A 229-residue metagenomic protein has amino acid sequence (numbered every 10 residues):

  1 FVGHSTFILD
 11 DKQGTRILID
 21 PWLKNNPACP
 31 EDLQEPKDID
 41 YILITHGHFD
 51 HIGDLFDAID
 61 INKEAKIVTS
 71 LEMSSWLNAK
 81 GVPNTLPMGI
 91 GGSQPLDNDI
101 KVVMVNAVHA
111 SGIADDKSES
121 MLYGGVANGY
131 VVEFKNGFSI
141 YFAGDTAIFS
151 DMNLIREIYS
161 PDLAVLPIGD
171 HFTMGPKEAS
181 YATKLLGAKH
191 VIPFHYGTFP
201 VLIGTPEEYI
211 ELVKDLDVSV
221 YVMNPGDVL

Functional and structural regions predicted by a protein language model:
F1-I17, L23-N26, K101, V108 (+2 more regions): Zn-dependent metallo-beta-lactamase
I8-G47, G53-I61, A110-L122, T146-I158: Pre-active-site segment of Zn-dependent metallo-hydrolases
D10-I17, S93-V102, E133-I140: Beta-strand-turn-beta hairpins that frame and shape the catalytic cleft of phosphate-ester-processing enzymes
L18-D20, I39-G47, K66-L71, I140-T146 (+3 more regions): Active-site neighborhood of phospho(di)ester-bond hydrolases with catalytic His/Asp-centered motifs
N25-N26, F49-G53, S74-L77, G92-P95 (+5 more regions): Active-site environment of divalent metal-dependent phosphoester hydrolases
E31-G112: Active-site HxH/HxHxD metal-binding segment of metal-dependent hydrolases
K66, N78-L96, S180-L229: Binuclear metal-ion centers of metallo-dependent hydrolases, dominated by the metallo-beta-lactamase
D115-L185: Active-site-proximal loop/helix segments of hydrolase catalytic cores
